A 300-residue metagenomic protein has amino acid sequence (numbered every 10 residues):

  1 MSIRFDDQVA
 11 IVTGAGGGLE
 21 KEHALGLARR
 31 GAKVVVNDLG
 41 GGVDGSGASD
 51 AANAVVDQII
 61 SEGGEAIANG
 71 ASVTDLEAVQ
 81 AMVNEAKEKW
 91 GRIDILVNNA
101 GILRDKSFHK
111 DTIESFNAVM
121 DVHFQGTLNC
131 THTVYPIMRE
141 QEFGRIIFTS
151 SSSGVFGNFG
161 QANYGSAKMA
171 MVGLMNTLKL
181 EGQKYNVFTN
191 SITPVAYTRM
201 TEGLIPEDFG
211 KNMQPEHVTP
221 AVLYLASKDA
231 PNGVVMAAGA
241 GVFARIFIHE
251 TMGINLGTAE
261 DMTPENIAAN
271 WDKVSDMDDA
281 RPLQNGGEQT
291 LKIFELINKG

Functional and structural regions predicted by a protein language model:
S2-V36: Canonical Rossmann dinucleotide-binding motif of NAD(H)/NADP(H)-dependent dehydrogenases/reductases, specifically
F5-D6, E62-E65, E85-N98, R104 (+1 more regions): A glycine-rich helix->loop->beta "capping" turn within Rossmann-like NAD(P)(H)-dependent oxidoreductase domains
R30-A54: Conserved glycine-rich Rossmann-like NAD(P)H-binding loop of the short-chain dehydrogenase/reductase
S49, N53, G70-A81, I113: The beta1-alpha1 cofactor-binding region of Rossmann-like NAD(H)/NADP(H)-dependent oxidoreductases
S107-F108, T112-N117: Substrate-binding pocket helix/loop in short-chain dehydrogenase/reductase
T131, A167: Active-site helix of classical SDR
S151: Residue(s) in the substrate-gating loop at a strand-loop-helix junction that position the organic substrate next
